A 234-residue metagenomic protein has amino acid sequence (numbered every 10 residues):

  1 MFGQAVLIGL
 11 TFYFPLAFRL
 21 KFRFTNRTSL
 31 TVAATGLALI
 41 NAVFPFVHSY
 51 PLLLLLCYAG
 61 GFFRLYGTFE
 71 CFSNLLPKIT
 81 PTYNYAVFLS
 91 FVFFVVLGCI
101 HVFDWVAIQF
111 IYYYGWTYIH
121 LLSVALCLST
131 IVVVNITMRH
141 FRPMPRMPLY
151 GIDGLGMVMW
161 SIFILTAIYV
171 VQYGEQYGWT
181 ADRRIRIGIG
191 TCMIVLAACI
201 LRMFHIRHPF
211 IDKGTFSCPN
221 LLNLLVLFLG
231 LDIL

Functional and structural regions predicted by a protein language model:
M1, A86, S90, D182-G188: Small-residue hotspots at the loop-to-helix junctions and early N-terminal turns of transmembrane alpha-helices
F2-V6, L10-R19, R27, I40 (+2 more regions): 12-transmembrane solute porter fold
Q4, T35-A38, Y58, F62 (+8 more regions): Residue-level signature of the transmembrane alpha-helical core of multi-pass small-molecule transporters
I8-G9, Y13, H48, F93 (+4 more regions): Contiguous hydrophobic segments
A17-F18, F22-G154: Helix-loop-helix hairpins in multi-pass membrane proteins, especially solute transporters
Y114-L227: Hydrophobic transmembrane-helix bundles of small-molecule transporters
